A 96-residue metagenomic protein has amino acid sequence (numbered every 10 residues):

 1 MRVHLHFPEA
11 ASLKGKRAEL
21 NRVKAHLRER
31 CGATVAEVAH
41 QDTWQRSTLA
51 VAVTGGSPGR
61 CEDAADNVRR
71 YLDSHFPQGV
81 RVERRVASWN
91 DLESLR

Functional and structural regions predicted by a protein language model:
M1, E29-C31, Q45-L49, Q78: A generic structural signal for short beta-strands and their flanking turns/coil linkers
M1-E29, A33-T34: N-terminal first-folded block
M1-L5, L49-V51, V82-V86: A structural signal for short, well-ordered beta-strand segments
P8, V23, V38-Q41, W89: Surface-exposed loop/turn and secondary-structure junction residues enriched for glycine/proline
A33-A39, R81-V82: A short linear hydrophobic-aromatic micro-motif
A36-G56: Short, charge-patterned binding micro-sites
G55-R96: C-terminal structural segments of small proteins and small subunits
